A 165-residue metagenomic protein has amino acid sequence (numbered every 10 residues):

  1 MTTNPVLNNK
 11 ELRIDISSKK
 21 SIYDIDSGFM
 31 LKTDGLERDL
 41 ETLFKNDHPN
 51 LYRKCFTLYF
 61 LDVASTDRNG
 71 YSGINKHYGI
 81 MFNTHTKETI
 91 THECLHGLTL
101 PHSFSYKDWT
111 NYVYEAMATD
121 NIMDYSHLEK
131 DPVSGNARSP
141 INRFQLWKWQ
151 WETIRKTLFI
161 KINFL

Functional and structural regions predicted by a protein language model:
M1-Y52, D62-D67, N75, D131 (+3 more regions): Propeptide-to-catalytic entry region of secreted or membrane-anchored zinc metalloproteases
Y52-K54, A118: Residue-level preference for short coil/turn positions at secondary-structure junctions
K54-H85, L128: Active-site scaffold of zinc-dependent metalloenzymes
K76-L165: The catalytic-center signature of Zn2+-dependent metalloproteases
